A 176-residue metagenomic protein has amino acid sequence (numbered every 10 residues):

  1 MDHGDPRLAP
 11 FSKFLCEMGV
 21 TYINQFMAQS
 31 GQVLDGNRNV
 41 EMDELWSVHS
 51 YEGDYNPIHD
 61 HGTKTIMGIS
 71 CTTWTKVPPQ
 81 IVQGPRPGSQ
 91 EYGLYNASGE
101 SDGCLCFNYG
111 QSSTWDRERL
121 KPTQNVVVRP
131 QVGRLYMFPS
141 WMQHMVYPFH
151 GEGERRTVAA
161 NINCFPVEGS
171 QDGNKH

Functional and structural regions predicted by a protein language model:
M1-N39, V48, G53-P57, G99-L105: Non-heme Fe(II)/2-oxoglutarate
N37-V40, H150-E152: A short beta-turn/loop motif at secondary-structure boundaries
V48-L135, Y147, G153: Catalytic core of non-heme Fe(II) oxygenases with the double-stranded beta-helix
S70-T73, E152-E168: A short hydrophobic beta-strand segment most commonly corresponding to one strand of the jelly-roll/cupin
C106, K121, E168-N174: Compositionally biased, intrinsically disordered low-complexity segments enriched in polar/Pro/Gly and often Gln
M137-W141: Short, proline-centered helix/strand-breaking motifs
H144: Glycine-rich nucleotide phosphate-binding loop and flanking beta-alpha elements of Rossmann-like dinucleotide-binding
